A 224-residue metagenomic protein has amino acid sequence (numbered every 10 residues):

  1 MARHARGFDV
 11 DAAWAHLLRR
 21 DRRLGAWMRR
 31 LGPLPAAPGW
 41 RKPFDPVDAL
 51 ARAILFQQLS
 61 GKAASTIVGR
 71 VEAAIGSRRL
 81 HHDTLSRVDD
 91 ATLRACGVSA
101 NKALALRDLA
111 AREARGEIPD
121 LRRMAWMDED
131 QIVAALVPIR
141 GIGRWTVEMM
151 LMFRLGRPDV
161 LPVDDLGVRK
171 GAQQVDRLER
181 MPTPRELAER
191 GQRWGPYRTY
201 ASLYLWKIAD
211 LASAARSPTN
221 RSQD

Functional and structural regions predicted by a protein language model:
M1-M127, E189-D224: N-terminal polyanion-binding entry modules of DNA glycosylases/AP lyases and select other DNA-binding proteins
W14, V68, D130, A134-V137 (+1 more regions): A general secondary-structure boundary signal
L55, D128-Q174: Catalytic DNA-binding helix-loop module of base-excision-repair DNA glycosylases/AP lyases
L59, L155, D176, R180 (+1 more regions): Hydrophobic/aromatic-lined pockets within catalytic cores
A73, S77, A111-I118, P138-G141 (+3 more regions): Alpha-helix capping at helix-to-loop junctions
L80, D164-Q192, R221-D224: C-terminal end-helix/capping segment
